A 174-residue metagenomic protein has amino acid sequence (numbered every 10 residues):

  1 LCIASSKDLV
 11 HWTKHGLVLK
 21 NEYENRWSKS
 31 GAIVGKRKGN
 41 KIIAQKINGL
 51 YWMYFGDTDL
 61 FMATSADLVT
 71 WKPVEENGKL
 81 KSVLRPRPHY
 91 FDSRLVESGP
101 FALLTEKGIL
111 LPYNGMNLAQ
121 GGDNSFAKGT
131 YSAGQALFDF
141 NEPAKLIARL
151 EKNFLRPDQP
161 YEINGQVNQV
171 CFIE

Functional and structural regions predicted by a protein language model:
L1-R94, L103-N168: Beta-rich carbohydrate-recognition and catalytic domains
Q169-E174: Extracellular, repeat-based ectodomains that mediate carbohydrate processing or recognition
